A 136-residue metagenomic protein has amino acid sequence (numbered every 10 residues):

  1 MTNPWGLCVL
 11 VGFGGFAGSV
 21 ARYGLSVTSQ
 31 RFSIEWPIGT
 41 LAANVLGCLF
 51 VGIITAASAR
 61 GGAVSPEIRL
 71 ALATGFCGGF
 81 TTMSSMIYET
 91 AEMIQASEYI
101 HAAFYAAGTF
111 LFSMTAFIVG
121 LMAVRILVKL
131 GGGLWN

Functional and structural regions predicted by a protein language model:
M1-N136: Membrane-interface helix-loop junctions in multi-pass transporters/channels
